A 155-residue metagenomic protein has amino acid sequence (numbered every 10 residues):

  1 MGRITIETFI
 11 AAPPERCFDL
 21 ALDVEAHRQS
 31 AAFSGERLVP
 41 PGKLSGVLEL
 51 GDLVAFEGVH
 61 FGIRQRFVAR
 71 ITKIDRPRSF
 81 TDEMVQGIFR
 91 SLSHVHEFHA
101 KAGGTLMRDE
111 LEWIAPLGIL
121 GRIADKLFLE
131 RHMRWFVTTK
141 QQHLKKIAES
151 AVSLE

Functional and structural regions predicted by a protein language model:
M1-S45: Hydrophobic ligand-binding cavity/cleft-lining segments
R3-T5, R64-V68, S91-H94: Short, surface-exposed coil-to-beta transition loops
I10-A12, H60-G62, W113-L117: Beta-strand elements of well-folded, non-transmembrane domains
P13-E15, K73-R78, E97-L106: A short, structured loop/turn motif at beta-sheet edges
A26-Q29, S93, A100-A102, H143: K/E-rich alpha-helical interaction surfaces of small helical-bundle regulatory domains
V39-Q86, L106, T139-E155: Glycine-rich portal/gate segments that line the openings of hydrophobic small-molecule binding cavities
E83-W135, E155: Beta-strand/loop substructures that line and gate deep hydrophobic ligand-binding cavities in soluble
